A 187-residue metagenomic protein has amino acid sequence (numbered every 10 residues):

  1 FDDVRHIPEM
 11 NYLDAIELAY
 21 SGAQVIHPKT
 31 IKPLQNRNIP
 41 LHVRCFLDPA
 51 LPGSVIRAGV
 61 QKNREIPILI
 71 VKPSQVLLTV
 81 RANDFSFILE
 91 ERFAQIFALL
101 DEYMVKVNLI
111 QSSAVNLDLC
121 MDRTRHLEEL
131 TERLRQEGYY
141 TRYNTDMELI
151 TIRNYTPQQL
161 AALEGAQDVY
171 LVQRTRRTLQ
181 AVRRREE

Functional and structural regions predicted by a protein language model:
F1-E187: C-terminal catalytic "cap/lid" subdomain
